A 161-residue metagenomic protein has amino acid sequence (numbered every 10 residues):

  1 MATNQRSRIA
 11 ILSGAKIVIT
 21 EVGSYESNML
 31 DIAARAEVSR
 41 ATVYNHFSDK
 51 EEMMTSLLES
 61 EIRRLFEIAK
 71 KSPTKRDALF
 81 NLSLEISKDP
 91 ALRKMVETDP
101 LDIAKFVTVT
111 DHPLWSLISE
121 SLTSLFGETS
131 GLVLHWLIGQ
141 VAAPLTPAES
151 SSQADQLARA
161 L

Functional and structural regions predicted by a protein language model:
M1-R35, E52: Basic, helix-initiating cap at the start of DNA-binding domains
G14-V18, S56, E85, W136: Short amphipathic alpha-helical elements of helix-turn-helix/winged-helix folds
I19-V22, N28-M29, R40, K50-E61 (+1 more regions): Amphipathic alpha-helical segments enriched in hydrophobic/aromatic and basic residues that form the DNA-contacting
D31, E52, D77-N81, G131-W136 (+1 more regions): Amphipathic alpha-helical interaction segments
A36-F47: Short hydrophobic/aromatic patch on the recognition helix
E52, S56, R63-P90: Hydrophobic alpha-helical connector segments
D77, K94, L101-H135: Amphipathic alpha-helical packing segments from all-alpha helical-bundle domains
T108, T123-L161: Hydrophobic/aromatic-rich alpha-helical bundle segments in the mid-to-C-terminal region
